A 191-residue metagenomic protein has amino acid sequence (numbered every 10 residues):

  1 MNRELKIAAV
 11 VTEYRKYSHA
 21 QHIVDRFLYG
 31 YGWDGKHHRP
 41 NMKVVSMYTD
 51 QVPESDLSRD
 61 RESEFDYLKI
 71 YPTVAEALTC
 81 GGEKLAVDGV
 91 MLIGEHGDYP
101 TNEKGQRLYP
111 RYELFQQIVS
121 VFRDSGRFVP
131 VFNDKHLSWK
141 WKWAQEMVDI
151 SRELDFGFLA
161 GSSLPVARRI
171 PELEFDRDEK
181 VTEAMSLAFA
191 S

Functional and structural regions predicted by a protein language model:
M1-E64, T182: N-terminal Rossmann-like dinucleotide-binding module
A9, D88-L92, N133: Redox-cofactor binding/interface segments in oxidoreductases and associated redox assembly factors
V10, I93-H96, L187: Short, well-ordered coil/turn residues at beta-beta hairpins and beta-strand->alpha-helix junctions within
G30-R39, C80-L85, V119-V129: Alpha-helix termini
D66-P100, L114-R123: A structured beta-alpha segment of the ubiquitous adenosine-cofactor-binding alpha/beta core
E95-P165: Beta-strand-loop-alpha-helix segment that lines the small-molecule cofactor/substrate pocket of alpha/beta enzymes
S151-S191: Predominantly a Rossmann-like dinucleotide-binding segment in NAD(P)-dependent oxidoreductases
